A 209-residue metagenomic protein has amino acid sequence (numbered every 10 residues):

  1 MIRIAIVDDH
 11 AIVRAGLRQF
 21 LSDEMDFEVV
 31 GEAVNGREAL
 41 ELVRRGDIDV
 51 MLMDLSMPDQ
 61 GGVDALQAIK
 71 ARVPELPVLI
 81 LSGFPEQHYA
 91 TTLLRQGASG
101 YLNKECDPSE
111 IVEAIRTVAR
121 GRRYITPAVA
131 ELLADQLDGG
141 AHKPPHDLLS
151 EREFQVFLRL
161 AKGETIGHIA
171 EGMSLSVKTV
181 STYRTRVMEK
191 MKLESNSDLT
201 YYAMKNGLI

Functional and structural regions predicted by a protein language model:
V13, M53, P58: The feature encodes the CheY-like receiver
E32-V50: Acidic, metal-coordinating helix/loop segments flanking the phosphotransfer/catalytic sites of two-component signaling
N35-E38, G61-D64, P85: Acidic catalytic/metal-coordinating carboxylates
E41, V63-E75: Short amphipathic alpha-helix used as the core "switch/output" element in two-component signaling
H88-R95, S99-Q155, L208-I209: Short, flexible helix-to-coil linker/hinge segments that flank and couple to helix-turn-helix
K143-K178: Helix-turn-helix DNA-binding segment
T165-D198: Recognition helix of helix-turn-helix DNA-binding domains
